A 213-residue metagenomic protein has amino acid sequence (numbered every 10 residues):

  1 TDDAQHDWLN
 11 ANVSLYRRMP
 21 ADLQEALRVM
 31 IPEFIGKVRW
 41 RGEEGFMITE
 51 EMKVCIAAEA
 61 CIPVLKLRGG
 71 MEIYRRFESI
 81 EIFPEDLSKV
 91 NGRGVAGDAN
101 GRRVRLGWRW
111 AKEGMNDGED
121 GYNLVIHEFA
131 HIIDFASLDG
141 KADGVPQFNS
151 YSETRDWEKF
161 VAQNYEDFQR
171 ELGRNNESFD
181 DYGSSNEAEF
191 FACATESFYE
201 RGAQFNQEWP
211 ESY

Functional and structural regions predicted by a protein language model:
T1-G36, R41: N-terminal topogenic membrane-targeting module
P20, D120-S137, A192: Active-site recognition of the HExxH zinc-binding catalytic motif
L23, M52, G118-Y122, A188: Hydrophobic (often cysteine-bearing) scaffold residues that line and stabilize catalytic clefts of nucleotide/cofactor
I35, R39, V54-Y74, E85-N116 (+1 more regions): Metalloprotease/metallohydrolase-associated module, dominated by Zn2+-dependent proteases
G42-K53: Short, charged early-sequence alpha-helical segments and their helix-coil boundaries
E78-S79, R102-V104, Y122: Generic beta-strand structural signal
